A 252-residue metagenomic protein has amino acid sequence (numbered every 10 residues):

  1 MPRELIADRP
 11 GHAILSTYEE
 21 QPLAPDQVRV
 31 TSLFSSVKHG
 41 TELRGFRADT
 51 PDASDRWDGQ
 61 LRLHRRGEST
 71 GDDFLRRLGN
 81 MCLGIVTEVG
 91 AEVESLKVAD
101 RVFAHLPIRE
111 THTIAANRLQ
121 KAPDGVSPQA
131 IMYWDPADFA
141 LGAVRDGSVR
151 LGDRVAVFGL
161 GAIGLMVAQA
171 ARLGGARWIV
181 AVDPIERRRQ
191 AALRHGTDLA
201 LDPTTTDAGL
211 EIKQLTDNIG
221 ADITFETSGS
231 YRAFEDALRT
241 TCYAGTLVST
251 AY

Functional and structural regions predicted by a protein language model:
M1-L75: Short N-terminal strand-loop motif that marks the start of NAD(P)H/FAD-dependent oxidoreductase cofactor-binding domains
D72-H105: A glycine-/small-residue-rich N-terminal strand-loop-strand element that serves as the cofactor-binding glycine loop
R77, H105-A116: A structural motif shared across PLP-dependent enzymes of the aminotransferase-like
L106, D183, A251: Conserved acidic E/D residue at the C-terminus of a beta-strand in Rossmann-like folds
S127-T205, L210, A244: Mid-domain Rossmann-like dinucleotide-binding core that forms the NAD(H)/NADP(H) cofactor-binding site
H195-Y252: Glycine-rich cofactor phosphate-binding loops and adjacent beta1-alpha1 units of small-molecule cofactor enzyme domains
